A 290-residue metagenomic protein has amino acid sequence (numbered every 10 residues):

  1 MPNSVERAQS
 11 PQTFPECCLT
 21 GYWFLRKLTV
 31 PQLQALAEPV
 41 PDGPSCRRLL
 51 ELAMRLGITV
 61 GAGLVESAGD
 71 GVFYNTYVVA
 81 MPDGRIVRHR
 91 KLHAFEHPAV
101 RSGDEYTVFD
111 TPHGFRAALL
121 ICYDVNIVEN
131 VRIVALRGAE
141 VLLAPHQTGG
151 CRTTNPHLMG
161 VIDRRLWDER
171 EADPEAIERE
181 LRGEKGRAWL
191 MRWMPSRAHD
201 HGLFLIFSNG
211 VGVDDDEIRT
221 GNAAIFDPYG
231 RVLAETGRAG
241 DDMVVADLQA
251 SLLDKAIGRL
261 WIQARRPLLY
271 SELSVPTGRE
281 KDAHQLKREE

Functional and structural regions predicted by a protein language model:
P2-P31, A53, V60-G61, D124 (+3 more regions): Active-site beta-strand/loop signature of hydrolases that rely on acidic residues for catalysis
W23-A37, N75-V79: Surface-exposed, active-site-proximal loop segments in enzymatic domains
P41-G61, R116, V125-D242: CN hydrolase (nitrilase-like) catalytic-core segments centered on the catalytic cysteine and neighboring Lys/Glu
A62-L64, T76-V79, T107, A223-I225 (+1 more regions): Short beta-strand scaffold segments in enzyme catalytic cores
N75, V79-I86, F226-L233: Short, glycine-anchored, charge-dense loop/turn motifs used at functional sites
T76, R88-K91, V108, F115-D124 (+1 more regions): Active-site-proximal beta-strand elements of phosphoester/diester hydrolases
K91-E105, G240-G258: A short, polar/charged loop-to-alpha-helix boundary motif
R116-E140, A144-H146, R192, L252-E290: Cysteine/selenocysteine-centered motifs that mediate thiol-based redox chemistry or coordinate metal-sulfur cofactors
